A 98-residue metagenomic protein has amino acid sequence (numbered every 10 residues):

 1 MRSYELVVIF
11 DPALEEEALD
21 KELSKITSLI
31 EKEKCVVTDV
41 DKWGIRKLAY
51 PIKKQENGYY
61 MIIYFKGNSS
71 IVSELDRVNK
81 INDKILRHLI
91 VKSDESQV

Functional and structural regions predicted by a protein language model:
R2-V98: Structured, basic alpha/beta domains of bacterial-type, RNA-associated proteins
